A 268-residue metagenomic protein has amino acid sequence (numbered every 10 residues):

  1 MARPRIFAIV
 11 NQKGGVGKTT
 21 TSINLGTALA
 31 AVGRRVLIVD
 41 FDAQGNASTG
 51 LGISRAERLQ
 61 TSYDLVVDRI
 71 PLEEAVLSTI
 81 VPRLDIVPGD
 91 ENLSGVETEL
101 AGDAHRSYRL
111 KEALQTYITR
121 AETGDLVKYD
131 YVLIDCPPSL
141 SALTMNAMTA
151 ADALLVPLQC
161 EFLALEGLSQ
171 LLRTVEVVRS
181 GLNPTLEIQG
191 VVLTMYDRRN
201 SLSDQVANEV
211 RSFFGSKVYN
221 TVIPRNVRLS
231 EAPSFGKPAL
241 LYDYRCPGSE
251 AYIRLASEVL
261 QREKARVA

Functional and structural regions predicted by a protein language model:
M1-A268: P-loop NTP-binding core
